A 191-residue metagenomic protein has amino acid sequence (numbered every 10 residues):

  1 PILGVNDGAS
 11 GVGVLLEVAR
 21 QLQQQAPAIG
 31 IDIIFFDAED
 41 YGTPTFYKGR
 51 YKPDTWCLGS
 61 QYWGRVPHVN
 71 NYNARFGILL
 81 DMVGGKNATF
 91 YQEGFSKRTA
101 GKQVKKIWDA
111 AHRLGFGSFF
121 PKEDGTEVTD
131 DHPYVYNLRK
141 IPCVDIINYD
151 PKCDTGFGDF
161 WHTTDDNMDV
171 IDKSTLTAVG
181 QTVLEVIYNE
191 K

Functional and structural regions predicted by a protein language model:
P1-K102: Acidic/histidine-rich catalytic neighborhood of metal-dependent amide-processing enzymes
F76, V83-K191: Active-site-adjacent substrate-binding region of metalloamidase/peptidase-like peptide-processing proteins
